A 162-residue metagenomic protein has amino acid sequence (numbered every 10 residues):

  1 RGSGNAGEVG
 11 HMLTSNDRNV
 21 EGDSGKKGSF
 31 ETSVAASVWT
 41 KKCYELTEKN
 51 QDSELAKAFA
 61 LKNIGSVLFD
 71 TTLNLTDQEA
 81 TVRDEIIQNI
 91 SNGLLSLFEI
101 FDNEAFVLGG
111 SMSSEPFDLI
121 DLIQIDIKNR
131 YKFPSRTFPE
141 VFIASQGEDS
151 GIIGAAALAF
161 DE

Functional and structural regions predicted by a protein language model:
G4-N19: A short, polar/charged loop-to-alpha-helix boundary motif
N16-G22, K26-E162: ATP-binding/phosphotransfer module of carbohydrate and carboxylate kinases, centering on a glycine-rich
